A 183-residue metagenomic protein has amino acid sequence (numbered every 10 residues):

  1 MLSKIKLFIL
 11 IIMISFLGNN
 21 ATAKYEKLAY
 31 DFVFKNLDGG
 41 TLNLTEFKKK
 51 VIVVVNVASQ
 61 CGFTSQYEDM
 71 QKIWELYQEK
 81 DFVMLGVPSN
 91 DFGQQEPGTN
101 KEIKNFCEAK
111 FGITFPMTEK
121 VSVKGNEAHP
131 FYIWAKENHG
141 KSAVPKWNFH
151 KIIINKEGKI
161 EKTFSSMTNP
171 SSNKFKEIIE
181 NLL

Functional and structural regions predicted by a protein language model:
M1-I9: Bacterial N-terminal signal peptides that target proteins for export
F8-F16: Bacterial N-terminal signal peptides
T22-T45: N-terminal "domain-start" segment that seeds a small globular fold
N36, N56-Q60: Amphipathic alpha-helical repeat scaffolds
K48-V53: Local sequence-structure signature of Cys/Sec-based thiol-disulfide redox active-site neighborhoods
F63-H129: Structural microenvironment flanking redox-active thiols in thiol-disulfide oxidoreductases
P130-I133, E137-L183: Thiol-/selenol-based redox modules, centered on thioredoxin-like and closely related oxidoreductase domains
